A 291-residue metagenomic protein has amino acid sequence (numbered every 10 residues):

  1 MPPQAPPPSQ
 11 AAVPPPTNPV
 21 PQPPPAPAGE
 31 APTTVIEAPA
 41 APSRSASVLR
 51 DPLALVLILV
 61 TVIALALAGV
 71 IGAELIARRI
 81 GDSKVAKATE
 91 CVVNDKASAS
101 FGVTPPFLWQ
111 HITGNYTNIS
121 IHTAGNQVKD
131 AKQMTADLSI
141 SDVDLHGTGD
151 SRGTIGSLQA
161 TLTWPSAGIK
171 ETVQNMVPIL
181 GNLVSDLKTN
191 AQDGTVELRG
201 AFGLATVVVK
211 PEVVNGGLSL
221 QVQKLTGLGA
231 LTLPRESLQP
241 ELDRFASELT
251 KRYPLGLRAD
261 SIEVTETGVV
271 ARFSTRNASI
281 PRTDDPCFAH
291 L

Functional and structural regions predicted by a protein language model:
M1-L59, I63: Terminal targeting segments of Actinobacterial cell-envelope proteins
Q4, K96-K170, Q174-L183, A191-V196: N-terminal beta-strand/beta-hairpin edge segment
A54-L75, A99, A271: Hydrophobic alpha-helical membrane segments, chiefly transmembrane helices and signal peptide h-regions, characterized
V70-K87: Aromatic-capped interface at the extracytoplasmic side of an N-terminal signal-anchor transmembrane helix
S83-G102: Short extracytoplasmic/periplasmic juxtamembrane "stem" segments immediately C-terminal to an N-terminal membrane anchor
T104, A124-N126, S141-V143, A201-G203 (+4 more regions): Solvent-exposed coil/turn segments that connect beta secondary-structure elements in extracytoplasmic/periplasmic
K170-Q239: Soluble extracytoplasmic domains of inner/organellar membrane proteins
E236-L291: Extracytoplasmic/luminal low-complexity segments enriched in Pro/Gly and acidic/polar residues that act as flexible
